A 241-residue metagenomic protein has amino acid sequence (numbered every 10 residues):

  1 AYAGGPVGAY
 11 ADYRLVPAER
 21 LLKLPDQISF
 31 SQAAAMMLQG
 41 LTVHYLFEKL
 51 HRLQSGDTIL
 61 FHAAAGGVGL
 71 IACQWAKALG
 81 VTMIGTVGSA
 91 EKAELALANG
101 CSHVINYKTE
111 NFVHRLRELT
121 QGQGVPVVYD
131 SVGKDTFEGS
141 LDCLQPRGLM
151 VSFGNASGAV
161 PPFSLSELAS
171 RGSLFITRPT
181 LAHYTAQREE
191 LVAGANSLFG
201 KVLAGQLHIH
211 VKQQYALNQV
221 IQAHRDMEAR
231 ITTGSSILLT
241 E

Functional and structural regions predicted by a protein language model:
A1-E241: Terminal helix/beta-alpha structural elements that buttress the NAD(P)+-binding lobe
